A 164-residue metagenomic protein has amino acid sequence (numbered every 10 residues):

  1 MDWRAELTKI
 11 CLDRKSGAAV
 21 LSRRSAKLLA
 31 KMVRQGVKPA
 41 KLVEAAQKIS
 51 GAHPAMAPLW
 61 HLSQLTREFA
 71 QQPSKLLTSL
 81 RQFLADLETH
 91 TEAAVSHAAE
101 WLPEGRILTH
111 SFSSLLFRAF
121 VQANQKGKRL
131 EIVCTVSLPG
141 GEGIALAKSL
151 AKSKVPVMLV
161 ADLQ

Functional and structural regions predicted by a protein language model:
M1-L80: Long amphipathic alpha-helical segments
K15, G36, R106-F112: Short, glycine-rich nucleotide/cofactor-binding loops
G17, M56, S113, L159-A161: Alpha-helix initiation/capping motif
L21, L115-L116: Short phosphate-engaging motifs
Q64-L108, L116-F117, V121-Q164: Ligand-binding beta-strand-loop-alpha-helix segment within the catalytic cores of soluble metabolic enzymes
